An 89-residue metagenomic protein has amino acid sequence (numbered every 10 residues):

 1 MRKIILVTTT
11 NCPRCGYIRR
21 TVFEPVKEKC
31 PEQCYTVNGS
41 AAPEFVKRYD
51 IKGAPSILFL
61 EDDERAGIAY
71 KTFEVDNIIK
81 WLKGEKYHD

Functional and structural regions predicted by a protein language model:
M1-E28: Local sequence-structure signature of Cys/Sec-based thiol-disulfide redox active-site neighborhoods
I4-V7, P55-I57, I78: Hydrophobic beta-strand residues in large extracellular and virion-surface proteins
L6-T9, C30-E44: Thiol-based oxidoreductase modules, predominantly thioredoxin-like and allied folds used for disulfide exchange
P13-R14, A41, F73: Short alpha-helical
R19-V22, Y49-I51, T72-F73: Short, glycine/charged-enriched secondary-structure capping and boundary segments
F45-Y49, L82: Short amphipathic alpha-helix with an adjacent loop that forms part of the alpha/beta core around
Y49-L60: Structural micro-motif
F59-D89: Non-catalytic, surface beta->alpha helical segment in thiol-disulfide oxidoreductase systems
